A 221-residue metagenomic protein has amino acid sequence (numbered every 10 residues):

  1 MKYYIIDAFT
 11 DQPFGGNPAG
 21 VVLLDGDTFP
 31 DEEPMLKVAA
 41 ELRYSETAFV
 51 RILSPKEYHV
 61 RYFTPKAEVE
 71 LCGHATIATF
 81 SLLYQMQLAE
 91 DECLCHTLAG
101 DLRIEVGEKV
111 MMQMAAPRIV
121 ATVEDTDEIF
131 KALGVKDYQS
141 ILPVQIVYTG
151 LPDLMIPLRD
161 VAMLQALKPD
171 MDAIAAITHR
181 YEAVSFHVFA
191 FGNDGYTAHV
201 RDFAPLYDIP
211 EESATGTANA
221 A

Functional and structural regions predicted by a protein language model:
M1-L71, I77-A221: Active-site proximal loop and beta-alpha junction motif in alpha/beta enzyme cores
